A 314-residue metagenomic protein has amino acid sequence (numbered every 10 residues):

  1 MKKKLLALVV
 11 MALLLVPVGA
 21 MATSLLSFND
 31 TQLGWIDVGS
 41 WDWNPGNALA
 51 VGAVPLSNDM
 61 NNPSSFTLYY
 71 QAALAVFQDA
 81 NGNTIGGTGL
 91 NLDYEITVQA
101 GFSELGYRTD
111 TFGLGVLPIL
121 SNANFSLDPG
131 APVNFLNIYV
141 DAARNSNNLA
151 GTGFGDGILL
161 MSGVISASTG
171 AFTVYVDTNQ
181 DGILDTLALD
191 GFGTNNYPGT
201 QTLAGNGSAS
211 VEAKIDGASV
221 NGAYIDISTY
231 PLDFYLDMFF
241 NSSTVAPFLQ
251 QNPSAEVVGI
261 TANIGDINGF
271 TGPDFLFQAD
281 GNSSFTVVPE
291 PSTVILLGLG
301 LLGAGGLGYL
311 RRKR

Functional and structural regions predicted by a protein language model:
M1-L25, D274-G305: Short, threonine-centered small-residue motifs that mark membrane-proximal processing/anchoring sites and TM-junction
V10, L92, T97-V98, L160 (+3 more regions): Generic hydrophobic, helix-prone segments enriched in Leu/Val/Ile
L13, G52-S57, N147-A150: Intrinsically disordered, low-complexity boundary segments flanking structured domains
A22-P129, T244-V287: N-terminal segment immediately downstream of the Sec signal-peptide cleavage site in secreted/extracellular proteins
V98, Y139, L301, G308-Y309: Conserved short hydrophobic patches within well-ordered secondary structure
L127-L236: Short helix-loop boundary/capping segments
T186-V287, I295: Signal peptide-directed secreted proteins
G306-R314: C-terminal membrane-anchoring or membrane-association module
